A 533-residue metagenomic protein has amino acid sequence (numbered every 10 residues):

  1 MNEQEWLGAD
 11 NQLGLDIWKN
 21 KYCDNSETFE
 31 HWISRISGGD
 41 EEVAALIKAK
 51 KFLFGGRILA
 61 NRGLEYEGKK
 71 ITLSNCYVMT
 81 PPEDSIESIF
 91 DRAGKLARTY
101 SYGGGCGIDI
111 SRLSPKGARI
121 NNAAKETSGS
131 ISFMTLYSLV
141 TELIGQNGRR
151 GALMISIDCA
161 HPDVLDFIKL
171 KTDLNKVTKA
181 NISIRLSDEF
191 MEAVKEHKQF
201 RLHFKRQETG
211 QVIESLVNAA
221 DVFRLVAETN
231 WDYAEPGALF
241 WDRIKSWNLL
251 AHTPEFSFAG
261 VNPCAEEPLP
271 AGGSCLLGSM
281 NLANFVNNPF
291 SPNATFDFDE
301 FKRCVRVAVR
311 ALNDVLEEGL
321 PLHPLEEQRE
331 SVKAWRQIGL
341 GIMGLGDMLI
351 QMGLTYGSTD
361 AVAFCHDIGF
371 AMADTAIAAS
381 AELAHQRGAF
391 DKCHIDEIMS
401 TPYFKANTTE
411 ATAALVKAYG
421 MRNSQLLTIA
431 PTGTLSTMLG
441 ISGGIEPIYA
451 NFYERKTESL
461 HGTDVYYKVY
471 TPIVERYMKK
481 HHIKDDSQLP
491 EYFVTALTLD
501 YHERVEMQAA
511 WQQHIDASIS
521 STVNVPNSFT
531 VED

Functional and structural regions predicted by a protein language model:
M1-V43, N122-L136, Q146-R149, L153-F256 (+3 more regions): Conserved, charged catalytic cores of large soluble enzymes
W6-L13, F54, I89-K95, V217-L225 (+4 more regions): Short, hydrophobic/aliphatic alpha-helical segments
D24, S37-N122, S130-F133, I144-N147 (+6 more regions): Function-dense linear segments that define catalytic or interfacial modules in macromolecule-processing proteins
E67-K69, R98-Y100, G145-R149, I157-D158 (+8 more regions): A general structural signal for short secondary-structure junctions and capping/turn motifs
N75-Y77, G105-G107, A152-S156, E228 (+6 more regions): Beta-sheet entry/capping signal
A259, C264-E267, L312, L316-E318 (+3 more regions): Catalytic alpha/beta core of large soluble enzyme barrels
C304-R329, K333, T355-T432, G440 (+1 more regions): Internal maturation/activation junctions in enzymes
